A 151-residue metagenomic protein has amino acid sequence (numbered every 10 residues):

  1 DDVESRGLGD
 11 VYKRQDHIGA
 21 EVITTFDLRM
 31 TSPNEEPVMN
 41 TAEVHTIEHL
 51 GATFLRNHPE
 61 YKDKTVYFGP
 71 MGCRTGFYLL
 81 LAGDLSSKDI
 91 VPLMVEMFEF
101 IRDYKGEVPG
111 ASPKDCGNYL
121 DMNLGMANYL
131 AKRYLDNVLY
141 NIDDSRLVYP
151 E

Functional and structural regions predicted by a protein language model:
D2-Y12: Short, small-residue-biased leader/transition segments that mark boundaries at the very start of proteins
Y12-V22, P70-C73: Short, ordered beta-strand-loop transition motifs
H17-M30, F77-L79: Generic recognition of long tandem-repeat/solenoid scaffolds
I23-N57, Y67-F68: Active/ligand-binding-proximal structured segments within catalytic/core domains that scaffold catalytic residues
A42, L50-V66, R74-K88: Glycine-rich, N-terminal phosphate-binding loop and its surrounding beta-alpha-beta segment
V44-E48, K62, V95-E99: Generic alpha-helical propensity signal that fires on short helical segments and nearby coil/disordered stretches
F68-Y140: Active-site-adjacent, His/Asp/Glu-enriched structural segments that form or flank metal-binding and acid/base networks
D136-E151: Histidine-acidic residue clusters that define the catalytic metal-binding segment of zinc metallopeptidase domains
